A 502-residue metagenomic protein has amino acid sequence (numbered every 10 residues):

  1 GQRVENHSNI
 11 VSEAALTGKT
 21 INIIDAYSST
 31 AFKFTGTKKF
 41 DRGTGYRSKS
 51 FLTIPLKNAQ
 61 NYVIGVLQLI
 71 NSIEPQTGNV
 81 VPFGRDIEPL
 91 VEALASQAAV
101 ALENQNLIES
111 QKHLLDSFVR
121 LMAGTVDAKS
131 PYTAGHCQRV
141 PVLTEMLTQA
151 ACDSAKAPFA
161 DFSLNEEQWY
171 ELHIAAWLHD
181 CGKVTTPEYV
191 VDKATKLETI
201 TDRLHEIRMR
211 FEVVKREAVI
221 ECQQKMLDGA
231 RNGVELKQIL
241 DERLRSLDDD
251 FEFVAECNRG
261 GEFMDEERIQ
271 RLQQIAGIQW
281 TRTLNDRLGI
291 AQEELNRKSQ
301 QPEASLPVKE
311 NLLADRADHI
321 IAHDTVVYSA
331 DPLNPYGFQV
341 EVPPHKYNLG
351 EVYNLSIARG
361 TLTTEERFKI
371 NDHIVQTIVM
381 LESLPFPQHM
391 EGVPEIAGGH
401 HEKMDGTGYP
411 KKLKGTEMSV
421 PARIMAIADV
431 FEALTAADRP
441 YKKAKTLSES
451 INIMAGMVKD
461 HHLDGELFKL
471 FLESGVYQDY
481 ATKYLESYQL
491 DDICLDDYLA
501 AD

Functional and structural regions predicted by a protein language model:
G1-R47, L333-Q339, E351-I357, T363-T364 (+1 more regions): Regulatory sensory and allosteric helical modules in signal-transduction proteins and certain transcription factors
E13-T20, V66-L69, P89-Q111, T125 (+4 more regions): Signal-transmission/dimerization alpha-helices at domain junctions
T20, T30-F32, I108-D116, K156-S163 (+1 more regions): Short, glycine/acidic-rich hinge or "gate" loops at secondary-structure transitions that mediate conformational
K49-N58, V63-G65: A short, aliphatic-rich beta-strand micro-motif
I54, A59, I70-S72, T416: Output-coupling edge of small sensory domains
Y62-I64, I70-L94, L362-T364, Y441-A444: Regulatory loop-to-helix N-cap segments in sensory/regulatory domains that couple ligand/signal detection
G65-V66, I424: PAS (Per-ARNT-Sim) sensory domains
F118-D502: Histidine- and acidic-residue-rich, metal-dependent catalytic cores
